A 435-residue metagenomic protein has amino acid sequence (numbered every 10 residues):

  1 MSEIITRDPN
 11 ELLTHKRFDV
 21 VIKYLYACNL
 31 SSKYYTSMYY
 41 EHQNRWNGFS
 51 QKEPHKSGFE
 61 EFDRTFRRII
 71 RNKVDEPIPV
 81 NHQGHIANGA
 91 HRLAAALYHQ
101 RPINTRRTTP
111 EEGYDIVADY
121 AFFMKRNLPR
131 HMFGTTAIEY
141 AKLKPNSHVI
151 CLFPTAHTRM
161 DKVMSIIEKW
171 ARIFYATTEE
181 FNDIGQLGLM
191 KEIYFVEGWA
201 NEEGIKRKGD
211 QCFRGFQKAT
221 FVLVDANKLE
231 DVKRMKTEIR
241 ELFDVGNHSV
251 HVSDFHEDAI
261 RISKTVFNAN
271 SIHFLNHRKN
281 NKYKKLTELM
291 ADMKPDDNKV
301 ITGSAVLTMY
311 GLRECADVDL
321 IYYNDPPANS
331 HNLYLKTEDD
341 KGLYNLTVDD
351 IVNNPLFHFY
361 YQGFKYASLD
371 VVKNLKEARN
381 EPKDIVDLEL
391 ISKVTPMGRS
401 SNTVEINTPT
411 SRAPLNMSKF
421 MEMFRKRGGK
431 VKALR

Functional and structural regions predicted by a protein language model:
M1, R126-H131, T135, T403-R435: Membrane-proximal basic amphipathic "stem/tether" segments
Y34-Q83, A87: Short alpha-helix boundary/capping and kink motifs at helix termini
H82-Q100: A sequence-level detector for short glycine-anchored, His/Arg-bearing signature motifs that mark catalytic or binding
T135-N280: Non-catalytic terminal and connector segments of soluble metabolic enzymes
E238, S330-T395: Conserved, surface-exposed functional patches that form binding/active-site neighborhoods
N268-V300, K393-T403: Helical scaffold of the NTase/Pol beta-like nucleotidyltransferase catalytic core
K279-L286, E314, I321-D350: Metal-dependent nucleotidyltransferase catalytic core
E288-V318, Y322-D325: Active-site nucleotide-donor binding segment shared across nucleotidyl transfer reactions
